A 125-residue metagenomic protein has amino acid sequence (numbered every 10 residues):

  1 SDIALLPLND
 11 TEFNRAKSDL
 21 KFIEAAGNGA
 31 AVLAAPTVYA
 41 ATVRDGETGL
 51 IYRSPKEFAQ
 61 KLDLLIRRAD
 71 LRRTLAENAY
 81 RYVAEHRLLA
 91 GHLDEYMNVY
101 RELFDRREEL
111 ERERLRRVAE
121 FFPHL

Functional and structural regions predicted by a protein language model:
S1: An anion/phosphate-binding loop that grips the pyrophosphate of nucleotide cofactors and donors
A4-E24, L33-V43: Nucleotide-sugar-dependent
D45-K56, L64-D70: Conserved acidic donor-binding segment of nucleotide-sugar-dependent glycosyltransferases
F58-K61, L71, L75, L88-Y96: Hydrophobic alpha-helical packing elements
Y80-L125: C-terminal amphipathic helix plus adjacent low-complexity, charged tail appended to glycosyltransferase catalytic
